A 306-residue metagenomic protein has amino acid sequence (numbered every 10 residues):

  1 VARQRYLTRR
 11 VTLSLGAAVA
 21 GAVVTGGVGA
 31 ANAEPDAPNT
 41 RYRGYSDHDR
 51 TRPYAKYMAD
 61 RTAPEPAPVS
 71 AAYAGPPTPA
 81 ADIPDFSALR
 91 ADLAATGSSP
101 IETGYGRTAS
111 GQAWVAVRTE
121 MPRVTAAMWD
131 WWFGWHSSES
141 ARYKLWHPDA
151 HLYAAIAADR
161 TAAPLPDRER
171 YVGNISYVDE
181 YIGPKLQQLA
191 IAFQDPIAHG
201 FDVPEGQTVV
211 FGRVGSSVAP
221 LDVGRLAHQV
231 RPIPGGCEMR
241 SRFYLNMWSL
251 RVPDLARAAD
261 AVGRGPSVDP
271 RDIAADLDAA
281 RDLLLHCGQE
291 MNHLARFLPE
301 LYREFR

Functional and structural regions predicted by a protein language model:
V1-L7, A18-V23: N-terminal secretory signal peptides
V24-D36: C-terminal region of N-terminal signal peptides and the immediate post-cleavage residues of exported proteins
D36-A109, R231-R306: Terminal "cap-and-tail" regions of soluble proteins that handle hydrophobic small molecules
R107-M128: Terminal, regulation- and interaction-focused segments at domain boundaries
W114-A116, L221-A227: Short, surface-exposed coil-to-beta transition loops
P122-A141: Amphipathic alpha-helical segments
R123, G200-E205, Q229-E238: A short, structured loop/turn motif at beta-sheet edges
P148-L221: Glycine-rich portal/gate segments that line the openings of hydrophobic small-molecule binding cavities
